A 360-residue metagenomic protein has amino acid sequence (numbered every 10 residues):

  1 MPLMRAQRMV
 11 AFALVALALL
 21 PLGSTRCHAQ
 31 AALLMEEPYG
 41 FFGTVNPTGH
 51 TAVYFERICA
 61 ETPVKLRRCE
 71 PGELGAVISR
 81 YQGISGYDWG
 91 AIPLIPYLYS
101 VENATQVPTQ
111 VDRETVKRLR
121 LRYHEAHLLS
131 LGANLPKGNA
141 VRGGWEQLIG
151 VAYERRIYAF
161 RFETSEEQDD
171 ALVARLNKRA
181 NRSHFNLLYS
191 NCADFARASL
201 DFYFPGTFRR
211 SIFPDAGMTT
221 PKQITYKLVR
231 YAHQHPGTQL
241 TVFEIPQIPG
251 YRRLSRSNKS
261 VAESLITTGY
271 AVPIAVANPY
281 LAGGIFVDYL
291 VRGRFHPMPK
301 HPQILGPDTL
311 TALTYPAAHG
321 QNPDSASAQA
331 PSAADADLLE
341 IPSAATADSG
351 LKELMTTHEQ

Functional and structural regions predicted by a protein language model:
M1-A6: N-terminal secretory signal peptides that target proteins for export/translocation
A11-P21: Bacterial N-terminal signal peptides
C27-A31: Boundary at the C-terminal end of the N-terminal hydrophobic targeting segment
L33-G40: N-terminal post-signal-peptidase region of extra-cytosolic proteins
F41, T51, E61-T62, R68-L131 (+3 more regions): Soluble extramembrane regions of membrane proteins in the secretory/endomembrane system
T44-A60, L200: Catalytic nucleophile-His microenvironment captured as a short glycine-rich beta-strand/loop that brackets
R118-T164, D169-Q360: Activation targets extended, charge/polar-rich intrinsically disordered C-terminal tails
